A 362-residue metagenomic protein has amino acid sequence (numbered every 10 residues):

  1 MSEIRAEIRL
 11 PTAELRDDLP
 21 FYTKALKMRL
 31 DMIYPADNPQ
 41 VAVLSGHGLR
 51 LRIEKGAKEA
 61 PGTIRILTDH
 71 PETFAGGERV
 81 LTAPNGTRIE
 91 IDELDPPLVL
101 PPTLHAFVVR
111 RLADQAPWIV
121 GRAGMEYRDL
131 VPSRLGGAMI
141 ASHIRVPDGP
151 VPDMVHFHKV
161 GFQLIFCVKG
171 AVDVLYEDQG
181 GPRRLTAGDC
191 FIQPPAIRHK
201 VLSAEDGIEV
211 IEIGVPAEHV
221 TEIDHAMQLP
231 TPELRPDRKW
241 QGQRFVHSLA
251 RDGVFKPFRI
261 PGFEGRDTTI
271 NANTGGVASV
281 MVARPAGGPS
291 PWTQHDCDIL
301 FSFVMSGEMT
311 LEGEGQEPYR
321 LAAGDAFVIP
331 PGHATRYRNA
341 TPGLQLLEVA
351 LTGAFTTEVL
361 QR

Functional and structural regions predicted by a protein language model:
M1-L19, T63-I64, I91-I119, G124 (+1 more regions): N-terminal beta-strand motif that seeds the catalytic metal site of vicinal oxygen chelate
S2, R9-R50, P117-M125, V131-D148 (+7 more regions): Core segments of cupin and vicinal oxygen chelate
I4-E14, Q40-L49, E54-T87, V160-G170 (+1 more regions): Vicinal oxygen chelate
A42, M154-V168, P182-R183, C190-F191 (+3 more regions): His/acidic/aromatic-lined binding-pocket segments of jelly-roll/cupin-type domains and related regulatory beta-sandwich
A113-A116, G121-S133, G137-K159, P195-A196 (+5 more regions): Conserved short histidine dyad/triad with adjacent acidic residue
L130, D178-I197, G313-A334: Short acidic-glycine-tyrosine-enriched beta hairpin
A138-H143, C190-I192, E205-A226, G276-M281 (+2 more regions): A short hydrophobic beta-strand segment most commonly corresponding to one strand of the jelly-roll/cupin
I144-P147, F157-V174, I213-P216, V282-P285 (+2 more regions): Short, conserved beta-strand element in jelly-roll/cupin
